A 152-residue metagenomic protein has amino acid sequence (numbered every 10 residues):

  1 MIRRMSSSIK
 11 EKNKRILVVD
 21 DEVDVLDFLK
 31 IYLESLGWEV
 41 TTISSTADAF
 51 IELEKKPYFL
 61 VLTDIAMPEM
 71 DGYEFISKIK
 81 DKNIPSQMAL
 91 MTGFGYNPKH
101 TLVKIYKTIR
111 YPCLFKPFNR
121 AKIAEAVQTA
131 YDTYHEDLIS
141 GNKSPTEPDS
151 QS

Functional and structural regions predicted by a protein language model:
M1-R15, A121-S152: Non-catalytic signal-transmission and effector/linker regions of two-component phosphorelay proteins
D20, D64: Active-site residues of response regulator receiver
V23-T41, T108: Two-component/phosphorelay signaling modules centered on CheY-like receiver
T42-L60: Acidic, metal-coordinating helix/loop segments flanking the phosphotransfer/catalytic sites of two-component signaling
M67: Receiver (REC) domain active-site loop signature in two-component systems and cognate sites in sensor histidine kinases
M91-G93: Hydrophobic/aromatic residues positioned on beta-strands within the core alpha/beta folds
K116: A Lys-centered signature of the CheY-like receiver
